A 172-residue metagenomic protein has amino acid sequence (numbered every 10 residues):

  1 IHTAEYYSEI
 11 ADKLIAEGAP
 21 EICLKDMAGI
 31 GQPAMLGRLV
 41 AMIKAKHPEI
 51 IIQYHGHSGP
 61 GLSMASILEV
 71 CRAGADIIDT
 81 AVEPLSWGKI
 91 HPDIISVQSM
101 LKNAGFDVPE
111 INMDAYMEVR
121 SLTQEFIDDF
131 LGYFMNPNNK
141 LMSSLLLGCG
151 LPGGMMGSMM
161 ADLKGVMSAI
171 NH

Functional and structural regions predicted by a protein language model:
I1-H172: Catalytic cores and adjacent flexible loops of soluble metabolic enzymes that perform enolate/carbanion chemistry on
